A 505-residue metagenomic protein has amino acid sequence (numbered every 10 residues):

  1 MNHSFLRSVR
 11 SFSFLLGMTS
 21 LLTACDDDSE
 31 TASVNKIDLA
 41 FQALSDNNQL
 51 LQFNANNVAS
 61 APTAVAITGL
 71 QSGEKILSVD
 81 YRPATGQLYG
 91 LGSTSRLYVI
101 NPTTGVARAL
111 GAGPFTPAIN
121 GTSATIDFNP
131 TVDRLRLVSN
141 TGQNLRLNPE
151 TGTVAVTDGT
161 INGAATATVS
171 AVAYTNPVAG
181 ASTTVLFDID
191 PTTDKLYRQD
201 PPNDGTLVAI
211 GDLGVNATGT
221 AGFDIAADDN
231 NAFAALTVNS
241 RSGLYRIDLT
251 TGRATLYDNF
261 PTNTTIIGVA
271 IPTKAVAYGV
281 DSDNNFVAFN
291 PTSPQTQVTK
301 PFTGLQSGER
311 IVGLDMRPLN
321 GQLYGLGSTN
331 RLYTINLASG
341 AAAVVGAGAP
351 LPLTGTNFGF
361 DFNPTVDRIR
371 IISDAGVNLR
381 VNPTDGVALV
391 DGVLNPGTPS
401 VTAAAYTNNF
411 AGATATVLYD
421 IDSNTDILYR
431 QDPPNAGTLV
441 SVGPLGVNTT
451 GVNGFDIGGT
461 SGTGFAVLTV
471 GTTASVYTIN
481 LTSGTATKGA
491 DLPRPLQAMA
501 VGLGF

Functional and structural regions predicted by a protein language model:
M1-T23: Sec-dependent bacterial lipoprotein signal peptides
L15-F41: Bacterial Sec-dependent N-terminal signal peptides
V34-T68, E74-I76, T85, R253 (+3 more regions): N-terminal segment immediately downstream of the Sec signal-peptide cleavage site in secreted/extracellular proteins
A40-L44, Q87-G90, Y98, R134-L137 (+9 more regions): Conserved beta-propeller blade signature
N47-F53, R96-N101, Q143-N148, T193-D200 (+6 more regions): Structural motif
A55-V58, N101-G105, N148-G152, D200-D204 (+6 more regions): Short loop/turn segments that connect beta-strands within beta-propeller blades
P62-Q71, V106-P117, V154-G163, T206-V215 (+6 more regions): A short beta-strand motif characteristic of beta-propeller blades
G73-D80, F115-F128, N162-P177, N216-I225 (+6 more regions): Repeated scaffold domains used in trafficking and secretory/extracellular systems, primarily beta-propellers
